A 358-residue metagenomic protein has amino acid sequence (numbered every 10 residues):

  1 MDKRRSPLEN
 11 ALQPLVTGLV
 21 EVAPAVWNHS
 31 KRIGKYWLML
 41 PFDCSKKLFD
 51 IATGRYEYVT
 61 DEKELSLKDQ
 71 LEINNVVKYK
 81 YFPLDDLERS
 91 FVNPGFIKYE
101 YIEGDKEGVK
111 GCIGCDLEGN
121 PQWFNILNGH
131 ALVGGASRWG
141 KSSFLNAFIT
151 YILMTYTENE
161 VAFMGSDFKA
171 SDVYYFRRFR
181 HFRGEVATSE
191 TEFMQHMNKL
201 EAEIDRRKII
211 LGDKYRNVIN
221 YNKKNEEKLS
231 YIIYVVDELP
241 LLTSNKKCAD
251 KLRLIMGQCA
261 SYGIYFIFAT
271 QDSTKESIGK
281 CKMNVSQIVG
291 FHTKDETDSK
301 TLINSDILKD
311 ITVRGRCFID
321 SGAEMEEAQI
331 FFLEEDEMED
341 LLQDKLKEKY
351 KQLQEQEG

Functional and structural regions predicted by a protein language model:
M1-N75: Glycine-rich, low-complexity amphipathic membrane-interacting segments
L15-P24, N28, R32, D43 (+7 more regions): P-loop NTPase catalytic phosphate-binding loop
N220-E227: Conserved alpha-helical scaffold flanking the Walker A/P-loop in AAA+ ATPase domains
